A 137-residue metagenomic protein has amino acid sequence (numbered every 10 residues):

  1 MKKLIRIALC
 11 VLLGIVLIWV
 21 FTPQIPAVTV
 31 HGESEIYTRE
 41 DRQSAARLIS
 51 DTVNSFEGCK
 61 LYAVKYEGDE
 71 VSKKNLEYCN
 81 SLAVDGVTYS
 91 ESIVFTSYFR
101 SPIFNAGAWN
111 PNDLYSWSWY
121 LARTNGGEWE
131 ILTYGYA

Functional and structural regions predicted by a protein language model:
L4-D113: Flexible low-complexity loop/turn motifs enriched in small/helix-breaking residues
L114-A137: Short beta-strand edge/turn micro-motifs at domain boundaries
